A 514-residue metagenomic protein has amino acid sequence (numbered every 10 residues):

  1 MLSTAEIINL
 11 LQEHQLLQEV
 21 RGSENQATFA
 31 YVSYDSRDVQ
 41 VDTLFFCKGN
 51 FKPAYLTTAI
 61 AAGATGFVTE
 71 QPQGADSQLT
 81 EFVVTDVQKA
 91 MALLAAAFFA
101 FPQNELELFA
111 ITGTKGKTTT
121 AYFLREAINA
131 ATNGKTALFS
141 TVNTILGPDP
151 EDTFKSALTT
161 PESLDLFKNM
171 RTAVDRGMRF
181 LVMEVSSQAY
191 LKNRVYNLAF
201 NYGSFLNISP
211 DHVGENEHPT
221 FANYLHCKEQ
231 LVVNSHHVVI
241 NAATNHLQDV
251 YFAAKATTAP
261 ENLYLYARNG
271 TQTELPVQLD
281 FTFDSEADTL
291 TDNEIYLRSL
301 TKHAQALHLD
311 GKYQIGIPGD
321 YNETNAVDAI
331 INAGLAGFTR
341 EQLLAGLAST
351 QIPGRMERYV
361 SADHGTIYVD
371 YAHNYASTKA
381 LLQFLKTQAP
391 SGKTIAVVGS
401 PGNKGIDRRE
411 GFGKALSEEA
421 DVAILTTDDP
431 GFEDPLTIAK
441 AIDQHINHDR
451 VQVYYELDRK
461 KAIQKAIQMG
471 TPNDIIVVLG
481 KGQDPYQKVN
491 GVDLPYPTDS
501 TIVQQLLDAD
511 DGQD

Functional and structural regions predicted by a protein language model:
M1-L16, V41-L44, G49-K52, G334-R340 (+4 more regions): ATP-dependent carboxylate-amine ligase
M1-L93, A97, Q314, P318 (+1 more regions): N-terminal leader/targeting and accessory segments in enzymes
H14, K89-A242, H246-P260, A389 (+1 more regions): Phosphate-binding loop of NTP-binding sites
V39, A59, Q71-L79, G147-D149 (+3 more regions): Short loop/helix-cap segments at secondary-structure boundaries that form the rim of catalytic
T65-A75, S140-N143, A242-N245, A267-T271 (+1 more regions): Short, polar loop motifs at secondary-structure junctions
A75-S77, S204-I367, D443-N447: Acidic, Mg2+-coordinating active-site environments of NTP-dependent enzymes
T80-D86, Y264-Y266, V453-D458, A462: Short acidic-hydrophobic, aromatic-tinged amphipathic segments that line or gate anion-handling sites
L138, M183, G203, I240 (+4 more regions): Structural beta-sheet core signal
